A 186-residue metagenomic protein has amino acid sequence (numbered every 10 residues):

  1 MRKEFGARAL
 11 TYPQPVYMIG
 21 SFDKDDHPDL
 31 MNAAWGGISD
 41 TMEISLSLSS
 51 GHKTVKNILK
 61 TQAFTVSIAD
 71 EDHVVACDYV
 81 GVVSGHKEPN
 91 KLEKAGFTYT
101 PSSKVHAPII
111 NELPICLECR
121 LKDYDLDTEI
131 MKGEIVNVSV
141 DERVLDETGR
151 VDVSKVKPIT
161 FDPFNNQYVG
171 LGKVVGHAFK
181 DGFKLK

Functional and structural regions predicted by a protein language model:
M1-K186: Basic, polyanion-binding surface patches
